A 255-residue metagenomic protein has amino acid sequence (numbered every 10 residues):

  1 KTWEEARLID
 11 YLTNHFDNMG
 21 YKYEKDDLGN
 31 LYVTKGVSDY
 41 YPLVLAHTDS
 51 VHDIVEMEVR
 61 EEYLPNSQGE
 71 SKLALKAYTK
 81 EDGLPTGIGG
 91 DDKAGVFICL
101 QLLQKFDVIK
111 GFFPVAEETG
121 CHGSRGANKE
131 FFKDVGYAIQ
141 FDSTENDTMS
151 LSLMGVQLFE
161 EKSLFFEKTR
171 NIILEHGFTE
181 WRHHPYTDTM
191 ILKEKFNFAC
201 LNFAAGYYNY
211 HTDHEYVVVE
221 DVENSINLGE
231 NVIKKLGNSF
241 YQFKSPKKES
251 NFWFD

Functional and structural regions predicted by a protein language model:
K1-Y40: A non-catalytic alpha/beta surface segment that caps or lines the substrate-entry region of metallo-dependent hydrolase
L12, F16, V96-L103, A127 (+2 more regions): Buried hydrophobic packing segments
N18-K25, E62-Y63, E175-W181: Short secondary-structure junctions
M19, T34, D39-V108: Active-site metal-coordination/substrate-binding segment of hydrolases, especially metallo-dependent peptidases
L84-E161, W181-R182, T189: Acidic/histidine-rich catalytic neighborhood of metal-dependent amide-processing enzymes
L153-F196, P246-K247, D255: An extended, acidic, His-containing surface patch that forms the Zn2+-binding/catalytic region of metallohydrolases
E180-S225: Zn-dependent metallopeptidase/amidohydrolase metal-coordination segment
N209-D255: His/Asp/Glu-rich mid-to-C-terminal helical/loop segments that flank catalytic regions of hydrolases
